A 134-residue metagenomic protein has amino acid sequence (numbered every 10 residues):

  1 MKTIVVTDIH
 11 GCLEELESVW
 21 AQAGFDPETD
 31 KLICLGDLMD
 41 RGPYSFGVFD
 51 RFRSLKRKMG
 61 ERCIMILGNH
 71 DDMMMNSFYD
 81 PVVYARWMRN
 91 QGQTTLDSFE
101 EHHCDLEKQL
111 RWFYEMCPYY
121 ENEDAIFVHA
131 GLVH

Functional and structural regions predicted by a protein language model:
M1-I4, Y120-I126: Beta-strand-turn-beta hairpins that frame and shape the catalytic cleft of phosphate-ester-processing enzymes
M1-R51: N-terminal active-site segment of His-dependent metallophosphoesterases
D8-H10, N69-H70, H129: Histidine-centered divalent metal-coordination motifs
A21-A23, A85, A125, A130: A sequence-composition feature that detects small, non-aromatic residues
R41-E123, V133-H134: Active-site neighborhood of divalent metal-dependent phosphoester bond hydrolases
